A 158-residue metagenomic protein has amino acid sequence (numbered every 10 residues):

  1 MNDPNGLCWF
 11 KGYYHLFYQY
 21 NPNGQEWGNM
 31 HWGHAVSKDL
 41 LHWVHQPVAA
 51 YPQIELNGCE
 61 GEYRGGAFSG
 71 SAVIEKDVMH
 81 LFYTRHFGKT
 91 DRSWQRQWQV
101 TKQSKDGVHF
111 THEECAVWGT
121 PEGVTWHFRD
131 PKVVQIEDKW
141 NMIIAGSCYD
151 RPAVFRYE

Functional and structural regions predicted by a protein language model:
M1-E158: Beta-rich carbohydrate-recognition and catalytic domains
